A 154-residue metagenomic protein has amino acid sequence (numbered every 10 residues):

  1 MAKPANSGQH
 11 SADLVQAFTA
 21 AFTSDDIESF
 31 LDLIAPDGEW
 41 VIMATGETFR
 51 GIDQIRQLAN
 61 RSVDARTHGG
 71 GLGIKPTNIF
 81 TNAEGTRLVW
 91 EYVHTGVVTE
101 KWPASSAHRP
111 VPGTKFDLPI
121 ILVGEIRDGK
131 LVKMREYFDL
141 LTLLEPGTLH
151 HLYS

Functional and structural regions predicted by a protein language model:
A2-S154: C-terminal and inter-domain tail/linker signature
